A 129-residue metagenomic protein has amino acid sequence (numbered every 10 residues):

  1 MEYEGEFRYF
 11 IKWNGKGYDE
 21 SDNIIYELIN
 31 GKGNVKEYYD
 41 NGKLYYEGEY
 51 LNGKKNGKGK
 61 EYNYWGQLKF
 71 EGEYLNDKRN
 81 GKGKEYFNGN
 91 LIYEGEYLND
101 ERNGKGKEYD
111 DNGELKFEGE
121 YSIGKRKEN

Functional and structural regions predicted by a protein language model:
M1-N129: Glycine/tyrosine- and acidic-biased, solvent-exposed loop/turn segments at the edges of beta-strands
